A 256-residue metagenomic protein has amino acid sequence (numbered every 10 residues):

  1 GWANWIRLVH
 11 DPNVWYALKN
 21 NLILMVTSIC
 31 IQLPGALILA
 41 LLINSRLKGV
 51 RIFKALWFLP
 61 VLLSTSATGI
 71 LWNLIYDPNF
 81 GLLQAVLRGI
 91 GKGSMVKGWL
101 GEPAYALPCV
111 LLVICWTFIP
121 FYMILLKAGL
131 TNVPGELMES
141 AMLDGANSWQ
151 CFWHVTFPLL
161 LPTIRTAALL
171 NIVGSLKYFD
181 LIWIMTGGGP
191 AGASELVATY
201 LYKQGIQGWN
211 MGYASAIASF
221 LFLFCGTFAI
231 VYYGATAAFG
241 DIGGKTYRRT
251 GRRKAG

Functional and structural regions predicted by a protein language model:
W2-G256: A structural signal for multi-pass alpha-helical bundles of membrane permease subunits that mediate small-molecule
